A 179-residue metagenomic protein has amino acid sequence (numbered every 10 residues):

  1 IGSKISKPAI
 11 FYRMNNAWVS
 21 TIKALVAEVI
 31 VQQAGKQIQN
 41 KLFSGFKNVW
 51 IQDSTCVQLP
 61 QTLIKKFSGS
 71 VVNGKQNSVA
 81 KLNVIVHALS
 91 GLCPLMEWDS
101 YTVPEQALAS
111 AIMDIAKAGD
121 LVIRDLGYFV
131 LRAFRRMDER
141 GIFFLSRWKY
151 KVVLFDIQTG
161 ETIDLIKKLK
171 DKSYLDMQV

Functional and structural regions predicted by a protein language model:
I1-V179: Conserved, well-structured functional cores that handle cations and Mg-NTP chemistry
